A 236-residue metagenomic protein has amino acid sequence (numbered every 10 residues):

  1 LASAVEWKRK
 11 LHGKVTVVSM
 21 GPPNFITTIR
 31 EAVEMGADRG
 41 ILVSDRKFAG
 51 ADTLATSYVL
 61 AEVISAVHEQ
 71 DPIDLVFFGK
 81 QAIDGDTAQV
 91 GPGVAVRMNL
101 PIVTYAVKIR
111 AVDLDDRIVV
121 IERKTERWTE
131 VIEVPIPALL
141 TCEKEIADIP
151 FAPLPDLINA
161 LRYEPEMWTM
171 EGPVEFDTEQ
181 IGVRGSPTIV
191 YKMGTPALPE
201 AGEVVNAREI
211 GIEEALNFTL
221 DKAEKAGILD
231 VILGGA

Functional and structural regions predicted by a protein language model:
L1-A236: N-terminal glycine-rich FAD/FM-binding segment characteristic of electron-transfer flavoproteins
